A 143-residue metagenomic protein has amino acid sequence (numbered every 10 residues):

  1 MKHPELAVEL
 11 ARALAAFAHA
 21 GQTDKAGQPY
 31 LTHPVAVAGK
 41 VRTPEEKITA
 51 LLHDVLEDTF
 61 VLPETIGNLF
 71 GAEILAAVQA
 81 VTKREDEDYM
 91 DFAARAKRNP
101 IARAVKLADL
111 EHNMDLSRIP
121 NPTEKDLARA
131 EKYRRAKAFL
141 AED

Functional and structural regions predicted by a protein language model:
M1-D143: Active-site helical microenvironments for divalent-metal-assisted chemistry
